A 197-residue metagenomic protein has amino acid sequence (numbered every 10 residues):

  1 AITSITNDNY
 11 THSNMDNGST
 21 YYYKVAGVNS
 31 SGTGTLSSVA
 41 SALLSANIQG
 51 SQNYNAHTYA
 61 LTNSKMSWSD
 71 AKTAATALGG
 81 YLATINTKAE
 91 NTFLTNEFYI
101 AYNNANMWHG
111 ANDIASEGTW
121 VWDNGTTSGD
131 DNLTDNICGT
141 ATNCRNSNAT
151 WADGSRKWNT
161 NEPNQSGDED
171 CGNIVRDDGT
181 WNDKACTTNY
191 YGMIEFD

Functional and structural regions predicted by a protein language model:
A1-T3: Surface-exposed loop/edge segments in extracytoplasmic proteins
T6-T11: Short S/T/G- and acidic-enriched coil/turn segments that sit immediately N-terminal to beta-strands in beta-sandwich
H12-S31: Beta-strand-rich modules
Y22, T35-S37, A89: Serine/threonine-rich, low-complexity intrinsically disordered segments
A26, A40, G192-E195: Conserved hydrophobic/aromatic positions in well-ordered beta-strands
S31-T33, E117: Residue-level signal for secondary-structure boundary sites
T35-S45: Terminal edge beta-strands and adjacent linker/stalk segments of extracellular immunoglobulin-superfamily beta-sandwich
S45-D197: Extracellular, disulfide-bonded carbohydrate-recognition/adhesion ectodomains, dominated by C-type lectin-like domains
